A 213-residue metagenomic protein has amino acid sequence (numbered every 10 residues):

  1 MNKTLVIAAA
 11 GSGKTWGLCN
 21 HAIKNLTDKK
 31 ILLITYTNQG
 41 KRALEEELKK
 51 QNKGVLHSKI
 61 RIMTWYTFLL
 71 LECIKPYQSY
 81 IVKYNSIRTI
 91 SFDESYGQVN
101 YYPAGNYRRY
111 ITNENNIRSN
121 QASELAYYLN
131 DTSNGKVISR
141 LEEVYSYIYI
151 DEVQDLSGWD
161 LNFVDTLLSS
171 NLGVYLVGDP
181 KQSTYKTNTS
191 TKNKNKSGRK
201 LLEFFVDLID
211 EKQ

Functional and structural regions predicted by a protein language model:
M1-K75: P-loop NTPase Walker
N2-V6, S79-Y149, G158-W159, F163 (+2 more regions): Accessory N-terminal region flanking or inserted into the helicase ATPase core in nucleic-acid motor proteins
G17-H21, E47, V137, W159-L167: A short acidic, amphipathic alpha-helical/loop segment
N25-L26, S139-L141, L167-S170: Conserved catalytic network of the ASCE P-loop NTPase/AAA+ motor domain
K30, S146-Y147, N171-Y175: Loop/turn-to-beta-strand initiation segments
L33, Y147-D151, Q213: Short catalytic-loop micro-motif centered on adjacent basic/acidic residues
I74, Q78, Q154: Conserved ATP-binding/catalytic motifs of P-loop helicase motor domains
D165-Q213: Conserved RecA-like helicase ATPase core segment that couples NTP binding/hydrolysis to strand translocation
